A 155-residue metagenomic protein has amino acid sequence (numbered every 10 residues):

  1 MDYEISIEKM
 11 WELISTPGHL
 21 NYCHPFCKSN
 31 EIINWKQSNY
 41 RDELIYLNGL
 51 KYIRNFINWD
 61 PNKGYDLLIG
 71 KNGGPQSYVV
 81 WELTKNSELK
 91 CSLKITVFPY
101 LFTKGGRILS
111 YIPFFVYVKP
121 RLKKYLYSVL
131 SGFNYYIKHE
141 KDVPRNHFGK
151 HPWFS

Functional and structural regions predicted by a protein language model:
M1-K36, F154-S155: Hydrophobic ligand-binding cavity/cleft-lining segments
S6, Q37, P61-N62, N72 (+1 more regions): Short strand-connecting beta-turns/loops that link adjacent beta-strands
K9-I14, L20, F56, L67 (+2 more regions): Hydrophobic pocket/interface hotspot
N21-K28, I45-L47, L67-G70: A short gly/proline-enriched turn/hairpin at secondary-structure junctions
W35-E43, D60-L67: Short, hydrophobic/aromatic-rich segments at coil-to-beta transitions
Y52-S77: Helix-adjacent hinge/juxtasegments
K71-S128, Y135, H139, P144-N146: Beta-strand/loop substructures that line and gate deep hydrophobic ligand-binding cavities in soluble
V143-S155: Charge-rich (especially acidic), low-complexity segments
